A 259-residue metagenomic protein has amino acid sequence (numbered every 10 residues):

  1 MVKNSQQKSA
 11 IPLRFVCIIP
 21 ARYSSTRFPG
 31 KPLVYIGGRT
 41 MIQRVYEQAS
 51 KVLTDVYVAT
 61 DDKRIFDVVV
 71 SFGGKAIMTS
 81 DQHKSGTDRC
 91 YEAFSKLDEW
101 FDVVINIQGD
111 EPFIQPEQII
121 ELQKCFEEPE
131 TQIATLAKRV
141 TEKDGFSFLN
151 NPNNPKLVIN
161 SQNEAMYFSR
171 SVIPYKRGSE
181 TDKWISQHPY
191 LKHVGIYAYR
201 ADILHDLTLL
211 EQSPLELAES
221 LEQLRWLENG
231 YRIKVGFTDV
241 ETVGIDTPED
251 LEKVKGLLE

Functional and structural regions predicted by a protein language model:
P12-T60: N-terminal glycine-rich phosphate-binding loop and ensuing alpha1 helix
L53, E99-F101, E128-Q132, Y231: Short, high-confidence coil segments that cap the C-terminus of an alpha-helix and link into the following beta-strand
D55, K75, Y231-K234: Residue-level detector of anion-binding/catalytic polar loops
Y57, K63-K124: Short phosphate-binding loop-to-helix
T60-D61, I114, Y199, D246: A conserved hydrophobic position in a structured secondary element of the catalytic/binding core that shapes
E99, W184-E259: Conserved alpha/beta core of the MobA/IspD/sugar-nucleotide pyrophosphorylase nucleotidyltransferase superfamily
P116-L209: Conserved core of the sugar-phosphate nucleotidyltransferase
